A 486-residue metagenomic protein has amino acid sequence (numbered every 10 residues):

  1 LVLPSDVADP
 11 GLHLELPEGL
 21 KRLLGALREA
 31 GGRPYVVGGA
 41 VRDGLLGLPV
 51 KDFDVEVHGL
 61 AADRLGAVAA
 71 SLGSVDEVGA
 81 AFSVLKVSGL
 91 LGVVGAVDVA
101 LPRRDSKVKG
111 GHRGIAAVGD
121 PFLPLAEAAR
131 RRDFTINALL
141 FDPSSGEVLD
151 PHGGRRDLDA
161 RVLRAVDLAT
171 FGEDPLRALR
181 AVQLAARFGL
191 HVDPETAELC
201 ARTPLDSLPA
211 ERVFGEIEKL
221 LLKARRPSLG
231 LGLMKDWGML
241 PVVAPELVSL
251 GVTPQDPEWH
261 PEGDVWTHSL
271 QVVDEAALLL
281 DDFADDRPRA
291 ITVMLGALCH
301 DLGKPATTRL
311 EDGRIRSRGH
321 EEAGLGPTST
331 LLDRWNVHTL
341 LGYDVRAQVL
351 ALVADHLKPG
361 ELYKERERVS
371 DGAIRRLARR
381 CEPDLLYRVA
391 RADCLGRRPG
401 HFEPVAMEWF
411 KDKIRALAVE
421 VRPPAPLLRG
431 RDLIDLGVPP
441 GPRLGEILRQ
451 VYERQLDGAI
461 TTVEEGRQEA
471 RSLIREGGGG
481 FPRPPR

Functional and structural regions predicted by a protein language model:
L1-R486: Catalytic cores of the polymerase beta-like nucleotidyltransferase superfamily and closely associated nucleotide
